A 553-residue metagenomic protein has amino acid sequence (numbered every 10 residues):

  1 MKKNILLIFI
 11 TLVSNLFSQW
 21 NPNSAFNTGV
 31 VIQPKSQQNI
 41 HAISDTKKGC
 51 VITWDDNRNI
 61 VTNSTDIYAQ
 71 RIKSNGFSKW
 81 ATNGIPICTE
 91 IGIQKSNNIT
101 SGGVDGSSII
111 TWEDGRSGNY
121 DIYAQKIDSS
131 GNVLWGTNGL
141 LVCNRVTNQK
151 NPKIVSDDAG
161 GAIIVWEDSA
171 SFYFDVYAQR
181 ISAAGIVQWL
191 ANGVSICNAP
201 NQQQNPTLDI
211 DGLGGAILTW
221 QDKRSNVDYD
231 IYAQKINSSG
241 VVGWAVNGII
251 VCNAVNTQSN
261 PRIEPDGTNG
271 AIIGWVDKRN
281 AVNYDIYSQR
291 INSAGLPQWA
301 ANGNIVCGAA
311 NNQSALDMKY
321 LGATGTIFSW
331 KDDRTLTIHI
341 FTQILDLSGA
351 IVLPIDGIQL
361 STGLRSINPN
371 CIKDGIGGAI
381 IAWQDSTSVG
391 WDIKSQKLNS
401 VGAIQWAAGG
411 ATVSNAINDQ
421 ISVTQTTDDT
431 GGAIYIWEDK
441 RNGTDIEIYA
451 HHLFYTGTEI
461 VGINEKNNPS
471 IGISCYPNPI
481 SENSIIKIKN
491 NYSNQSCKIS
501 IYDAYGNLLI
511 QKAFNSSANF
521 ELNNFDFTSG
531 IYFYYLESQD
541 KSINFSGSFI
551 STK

Functional and structural regions predicted by a protein language model:
M1-N4, K553: Positively charged n-region of N-terminal signal peptides that target proteins for export
N4-V13: Sec-dependent N-terminal signal peptides
S14-S18: Sec/Tat signal peptide C-region and signal peptidase I cleavage site
Q19-E459: Extracellular, repeat-based ectodomains that mediate carbohydrate processing or recognition
F454-S470: Low-complexity, Pro/Thr/Ser/Gly/Ala-rich linker/spacer regions in secreted, extracellular modular proteins
K466-K553: C-terminal outer-membrane/trafficking sorting elements
